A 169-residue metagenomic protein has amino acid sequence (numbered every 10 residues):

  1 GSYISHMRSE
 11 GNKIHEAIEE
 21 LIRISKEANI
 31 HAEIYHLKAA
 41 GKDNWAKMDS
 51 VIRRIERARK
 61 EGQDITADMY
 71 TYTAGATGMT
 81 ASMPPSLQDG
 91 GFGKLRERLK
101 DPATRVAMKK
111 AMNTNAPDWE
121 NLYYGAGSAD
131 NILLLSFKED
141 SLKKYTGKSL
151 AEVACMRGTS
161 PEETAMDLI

Functional and structural regions predicted by a protein language model:
G1-A28: Hydrophobic, small-residue-rich alpha-helical packing segments that form membrane-like cores
R23, H31, H36-I169: Active-site neighborhoods of metal-dependent hydrolases
